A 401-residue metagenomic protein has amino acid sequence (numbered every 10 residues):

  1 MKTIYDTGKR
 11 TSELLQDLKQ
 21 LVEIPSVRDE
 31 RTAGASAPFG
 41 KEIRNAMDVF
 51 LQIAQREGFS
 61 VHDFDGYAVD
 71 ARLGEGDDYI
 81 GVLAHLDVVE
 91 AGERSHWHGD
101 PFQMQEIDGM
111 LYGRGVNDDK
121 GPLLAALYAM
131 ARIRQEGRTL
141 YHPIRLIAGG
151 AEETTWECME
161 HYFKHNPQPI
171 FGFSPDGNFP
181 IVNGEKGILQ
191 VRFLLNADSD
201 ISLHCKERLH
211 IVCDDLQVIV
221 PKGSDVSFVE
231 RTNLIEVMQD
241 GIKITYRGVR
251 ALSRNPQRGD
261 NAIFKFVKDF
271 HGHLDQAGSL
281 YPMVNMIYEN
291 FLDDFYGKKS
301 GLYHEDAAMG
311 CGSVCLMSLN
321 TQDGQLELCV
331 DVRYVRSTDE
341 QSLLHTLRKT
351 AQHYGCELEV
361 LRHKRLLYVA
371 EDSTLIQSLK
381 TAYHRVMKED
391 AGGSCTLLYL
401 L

Functional and structural regions predicted by a protein language model:
M1-A84, V88-G92, E327-C329: N-terminal helical capping/dimerization or prosegment-like subdomains of hydrolases acting on amide or phosphate bonds
R10-E13, D17-I24, V49-E57, R132 (+5 more regions): Generic non-transmembrane alpha-helical segments
P25, I80, I242-T245, L319-G324 (+4 more regions): Zn-dependent metallopeptidase/amidohydrolase metal-coordination segment
S60-F64, I235-M238, L316, G393-C395: Short beta-strand
Y79-A148, T154, N166-P167: Active-site metal-coordination/substrate-binding segment of hydrolases, especially metallo-dependent peptidases
F102-G115, D240-R250, M387: Glycine/charged-rich beta-loop-alpha catalytic/anionic-binding loops adjacent to active sites
E153, E160-V335: Midchain, well-structured core segments that form catalytic/ion-binding scaffolds
